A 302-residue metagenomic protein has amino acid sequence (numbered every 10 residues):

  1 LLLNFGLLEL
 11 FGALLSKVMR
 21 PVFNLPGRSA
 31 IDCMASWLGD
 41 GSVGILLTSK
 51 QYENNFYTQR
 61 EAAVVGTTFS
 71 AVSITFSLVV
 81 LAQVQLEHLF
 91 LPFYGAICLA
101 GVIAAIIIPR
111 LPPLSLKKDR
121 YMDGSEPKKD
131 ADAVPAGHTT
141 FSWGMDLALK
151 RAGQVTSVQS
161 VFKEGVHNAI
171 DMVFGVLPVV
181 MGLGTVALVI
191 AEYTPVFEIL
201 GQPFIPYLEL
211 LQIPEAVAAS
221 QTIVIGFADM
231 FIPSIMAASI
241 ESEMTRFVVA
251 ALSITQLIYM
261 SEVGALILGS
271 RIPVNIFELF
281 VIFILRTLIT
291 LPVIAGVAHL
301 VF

Functional and structural regions predicted by a protein language model:
L2-E9, N24, M34-V43, Y193-E198 (+2 more regions): Short helix-coil transition sites and intra-membrane helix breaks within transmembrane domains of multi-pass
L3-S16, I107-D123, E192, L300-F302: Juxtamembrane/interface segments at transmembrane-helix termini
L3-S70, S239-M244: Hydrophobic transmembrane alpha-helices that form the pore/transport pathway of multi-pass ion and small-solute
A13-K17, I45-N54, V79-A82, Q202-P203 (+3 more regions): Re-entrant/interfacial helical elements at transmembrane boundaries that shape and gate the permeation pathway
T58-V80, V102-A105, M230-F302: C-terminal transmembrane helix pair
F90-A104: Alpha-helical transmembrane segments
L114-I170: Intrinsically disordered, low-complexity non-transmembrane regions of multi-pass membrane transporters
D146-E241: Transmembrane helical segments that form the transport core of multi-pass membrane transport proteins
